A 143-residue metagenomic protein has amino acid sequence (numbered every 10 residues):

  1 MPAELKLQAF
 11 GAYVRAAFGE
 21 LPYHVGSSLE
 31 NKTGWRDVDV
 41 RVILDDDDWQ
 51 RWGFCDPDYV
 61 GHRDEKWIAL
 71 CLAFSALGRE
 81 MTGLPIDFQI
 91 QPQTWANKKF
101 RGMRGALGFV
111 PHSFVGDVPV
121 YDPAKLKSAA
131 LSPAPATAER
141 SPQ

Functional and structural regions predicted by a protein language model:
M1-L5, H24, K32-W35, W52-P57 (+3 more regions): N-terminal regions immediately upstream of nucleotidyltransferase
M1-V25, R63-L84: Helical scaffold of the NTase/Pol beta-like nucleotidyltransferase catalytic core
F10-C55: Active-site nucleotide-donor binding segment shared across nucleotidyl transfer reactions
R15, R36, R41, R51 (+4 more regions): Arginine residue identity/basic-tract feature
D37-D39, D87, D117: Acidic side chains
I43, P57-Y59, D87-Q89: Active-site ExK catalytic segment of metal-dependent nucleases
D64-S113: Conserved catalytic core of two-metal-ion nucleotidyltransferases
A136-A138: Ala/Thr-enriched low-complexity intrinsically disordered regions
